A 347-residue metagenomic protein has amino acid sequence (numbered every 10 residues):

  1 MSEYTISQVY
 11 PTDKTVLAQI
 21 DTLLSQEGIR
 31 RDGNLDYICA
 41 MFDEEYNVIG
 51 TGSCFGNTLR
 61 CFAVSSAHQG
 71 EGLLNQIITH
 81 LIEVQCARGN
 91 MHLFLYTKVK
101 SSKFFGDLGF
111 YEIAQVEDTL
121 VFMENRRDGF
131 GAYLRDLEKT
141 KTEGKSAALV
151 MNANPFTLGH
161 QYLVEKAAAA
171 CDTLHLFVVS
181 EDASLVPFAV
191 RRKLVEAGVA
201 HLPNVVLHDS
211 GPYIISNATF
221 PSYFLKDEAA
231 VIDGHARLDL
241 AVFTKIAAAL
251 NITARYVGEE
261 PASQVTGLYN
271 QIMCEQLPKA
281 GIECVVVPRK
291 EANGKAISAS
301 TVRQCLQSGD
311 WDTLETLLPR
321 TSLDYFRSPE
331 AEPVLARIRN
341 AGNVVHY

Functional and structural regions predicted by a protein language model:
M1-R31, F42, N47: Short amphipathic alpha-helix that is part of the acyltransferase structural core
R30-R31, S65-H68, E83, R88 (+1 more regions): RNA-binding accessory domains that recognize and position tRNA/RNA substrates
L35, F55, V116-E117: Structural motif
D36, L59, G144: Short coil/loop residues immediately preceding or within conserved phosphate-binding loops of NTP-utilizing enzyme
A40, Y46-A63: Conserved beta-strand in the GNAT
H68, G72-H80, G159: Conserved acetyl-CoA pyrophosphate-binding loop and the N-cap/start of the following alpha-helix in GNAT-like
Q85-K98: Conserved GNAT acetyl-CoA-binding A-motif
T97-K98, S102-F110, Q115-Y347: Nucleotidyltransferase catalytic core that binds NTPs
